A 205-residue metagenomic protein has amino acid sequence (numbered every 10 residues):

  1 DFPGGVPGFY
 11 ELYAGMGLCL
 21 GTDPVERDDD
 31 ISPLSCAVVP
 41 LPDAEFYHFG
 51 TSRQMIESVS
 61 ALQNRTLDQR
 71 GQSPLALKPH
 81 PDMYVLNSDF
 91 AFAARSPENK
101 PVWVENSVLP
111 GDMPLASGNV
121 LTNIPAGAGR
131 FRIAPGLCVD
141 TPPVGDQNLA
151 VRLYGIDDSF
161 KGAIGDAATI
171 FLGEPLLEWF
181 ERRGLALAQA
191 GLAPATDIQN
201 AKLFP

Functional and structural regions predicted by a protein language model:
D1-P205: Left-handed beta-helix
